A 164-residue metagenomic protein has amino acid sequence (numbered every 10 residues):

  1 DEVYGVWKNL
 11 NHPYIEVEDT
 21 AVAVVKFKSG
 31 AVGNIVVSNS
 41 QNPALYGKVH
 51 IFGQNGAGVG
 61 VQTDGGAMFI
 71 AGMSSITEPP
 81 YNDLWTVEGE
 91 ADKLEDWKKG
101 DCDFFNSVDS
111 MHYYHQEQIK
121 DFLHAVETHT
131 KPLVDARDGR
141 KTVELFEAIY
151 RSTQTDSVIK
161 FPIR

Functional and structural regions predicted by a protein language model:
D1-V32, V36-Y46, Q62, R137: Rossmann-like dinucleotide-binding domain that binds NAD(P)(H)
W7, V126, F146-E147: Alpha-helix boundary/capping residues
I15, K131-V134, E144: Residues at the start of alpha-helices and the adjacent loop-to-helix junctions
V22, F27, H50, N55-L133 (+2 more regions): C-terminal glycine/acidic-rich active-site capping loop/insertion
G30, I119-F122, G139-T142: Non-catalytic, hydrophobic alpha-helical segments
R140-T153: C-terminal hydrophobic helical "lid"/dimerization subdomain of Rossmann-like NAD(P)H-dependent oxidoreductases
